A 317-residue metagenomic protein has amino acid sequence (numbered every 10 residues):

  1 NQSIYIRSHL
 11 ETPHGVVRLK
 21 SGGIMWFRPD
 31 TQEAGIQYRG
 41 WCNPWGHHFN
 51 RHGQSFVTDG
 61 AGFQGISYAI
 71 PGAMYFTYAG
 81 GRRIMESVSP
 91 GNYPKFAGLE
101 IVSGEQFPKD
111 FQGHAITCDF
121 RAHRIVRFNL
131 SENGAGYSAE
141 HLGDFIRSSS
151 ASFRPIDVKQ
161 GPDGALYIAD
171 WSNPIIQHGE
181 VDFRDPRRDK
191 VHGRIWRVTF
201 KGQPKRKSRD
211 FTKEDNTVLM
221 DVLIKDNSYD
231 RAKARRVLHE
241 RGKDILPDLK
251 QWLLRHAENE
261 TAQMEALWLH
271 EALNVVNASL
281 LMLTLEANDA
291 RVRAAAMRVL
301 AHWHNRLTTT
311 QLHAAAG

Functional and structural regions predicted by a protein language model:
N1-R209, K213-D221, S228, R235-Q251 (+1 more regions): Beta-propeller blade termini and top-face loops
